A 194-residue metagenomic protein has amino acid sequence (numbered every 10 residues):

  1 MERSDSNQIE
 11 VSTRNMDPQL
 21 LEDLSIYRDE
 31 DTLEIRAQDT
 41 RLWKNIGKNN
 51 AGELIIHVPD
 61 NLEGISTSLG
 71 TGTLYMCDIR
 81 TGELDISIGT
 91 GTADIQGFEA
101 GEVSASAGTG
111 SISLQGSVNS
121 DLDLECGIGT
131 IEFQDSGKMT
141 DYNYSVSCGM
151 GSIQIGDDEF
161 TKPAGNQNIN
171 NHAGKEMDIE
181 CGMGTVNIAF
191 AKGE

Functional and structural regions predicted by a protein language model:
M1-S4, Q19-E102, S113, G165-E194: Right-handed parallel beta-helix
D5-V11, Y142: A compact, surface-exposed functional segment
Q8, E63-G64, N119: Short, hydrophobic/aromatic-rich segments at coil-to-beta transitions
I9-L21, G151-Q154: Short aromatic-acidic-glycine turn motif
R14, Q38-T40, G149: Generic beta-structure capping elements
M16-E22, R41-W43, T130-Y142: N-terminal short leaders/motifs
Q96-F98, E102-A107, S111-E194: Short, surface-exposed interaction patches in beta-rich subdomains that mediate adhesion/assembly near membranes
